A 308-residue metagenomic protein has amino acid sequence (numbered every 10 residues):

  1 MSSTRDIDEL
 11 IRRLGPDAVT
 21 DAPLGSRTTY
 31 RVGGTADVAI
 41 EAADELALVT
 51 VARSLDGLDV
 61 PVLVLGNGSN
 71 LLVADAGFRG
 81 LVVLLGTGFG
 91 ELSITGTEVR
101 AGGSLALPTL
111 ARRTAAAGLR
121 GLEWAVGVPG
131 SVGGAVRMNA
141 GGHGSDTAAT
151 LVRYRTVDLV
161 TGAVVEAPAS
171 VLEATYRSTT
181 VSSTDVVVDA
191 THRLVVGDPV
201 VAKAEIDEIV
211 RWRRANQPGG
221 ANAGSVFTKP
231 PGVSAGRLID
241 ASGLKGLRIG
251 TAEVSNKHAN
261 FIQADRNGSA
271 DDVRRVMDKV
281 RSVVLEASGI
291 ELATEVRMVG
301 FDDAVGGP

Functional and structural regions predicted by a protein language model:
S2-V132, V136: Anion-binding (especially nucleotide phosphate/pyrophosphate-binding) glycine-rich loop and adjoining beta-alpha core
A18-T20, S26-T28, V32, L71 (+2 more regions): Phosphate/pyrophosphate- and phosphate-bearing ligand-binding catalytic cores of soluble enzymes
G33-G34, V38-E45, L72-G90, R137-A169 (+1 more regions): Structural signature of FAD isoalloxazine-binding scaffolds in flavoprotein oxidoreductases
L58, L65-N67, T150, G220-A221 (+1 more regions): Short, basic and Ser/Thr-rich N-terminal targeting/leader segments
N70-L71, A111-T114, L122-V126, V136-D146 (+3 more regions): A generic local secondary-structure boundary/capping motif
E98, L105-L107, G127-P129, G133 (+5 more regions): Short acidic/polar capping segments at secondary-structure boundaries
